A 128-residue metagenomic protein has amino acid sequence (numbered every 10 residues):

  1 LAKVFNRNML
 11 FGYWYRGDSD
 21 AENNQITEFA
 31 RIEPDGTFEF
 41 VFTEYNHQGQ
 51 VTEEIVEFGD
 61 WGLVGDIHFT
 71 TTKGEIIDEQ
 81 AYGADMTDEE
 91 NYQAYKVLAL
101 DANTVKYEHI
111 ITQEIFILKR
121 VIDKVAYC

Functional and structural regions predicted by a protein language model:
L1-V64, F69-C128: Lipid interaction determinants
